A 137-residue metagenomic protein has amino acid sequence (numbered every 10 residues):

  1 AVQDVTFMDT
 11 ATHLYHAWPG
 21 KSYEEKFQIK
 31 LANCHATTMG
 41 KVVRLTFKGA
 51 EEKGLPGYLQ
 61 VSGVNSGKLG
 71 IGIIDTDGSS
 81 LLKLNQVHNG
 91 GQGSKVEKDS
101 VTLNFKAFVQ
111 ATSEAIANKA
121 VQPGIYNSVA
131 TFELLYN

Functional and structural regions predicted by a protein language model:
A1-N137: Mature extracellular/passenger domains of Gram-negative fimbrial/pilin and adhesin proteins
